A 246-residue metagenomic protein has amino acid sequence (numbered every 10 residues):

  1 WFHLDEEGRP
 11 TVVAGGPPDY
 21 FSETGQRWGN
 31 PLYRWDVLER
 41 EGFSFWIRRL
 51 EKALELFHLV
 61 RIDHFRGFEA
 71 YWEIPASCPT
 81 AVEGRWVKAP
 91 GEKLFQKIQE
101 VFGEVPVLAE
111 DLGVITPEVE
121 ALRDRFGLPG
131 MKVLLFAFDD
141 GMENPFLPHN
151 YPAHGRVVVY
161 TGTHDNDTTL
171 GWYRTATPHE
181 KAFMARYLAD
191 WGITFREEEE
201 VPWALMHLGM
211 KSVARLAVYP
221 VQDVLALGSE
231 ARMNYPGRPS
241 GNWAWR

Functional and structural regions predicted by a protein language model:
W1-V218, Q222-V224, Y235-R246: Alpha-amylase-like alpha-glycosidases and glucanotransferases acting on alpha-linked glucans and related
A226-S229: Glycan-recognition and catalytic regions of carbohydrate-active enzymes
R232: Generic anion/oxyanion-binding catalytic loop in active/binding sites
